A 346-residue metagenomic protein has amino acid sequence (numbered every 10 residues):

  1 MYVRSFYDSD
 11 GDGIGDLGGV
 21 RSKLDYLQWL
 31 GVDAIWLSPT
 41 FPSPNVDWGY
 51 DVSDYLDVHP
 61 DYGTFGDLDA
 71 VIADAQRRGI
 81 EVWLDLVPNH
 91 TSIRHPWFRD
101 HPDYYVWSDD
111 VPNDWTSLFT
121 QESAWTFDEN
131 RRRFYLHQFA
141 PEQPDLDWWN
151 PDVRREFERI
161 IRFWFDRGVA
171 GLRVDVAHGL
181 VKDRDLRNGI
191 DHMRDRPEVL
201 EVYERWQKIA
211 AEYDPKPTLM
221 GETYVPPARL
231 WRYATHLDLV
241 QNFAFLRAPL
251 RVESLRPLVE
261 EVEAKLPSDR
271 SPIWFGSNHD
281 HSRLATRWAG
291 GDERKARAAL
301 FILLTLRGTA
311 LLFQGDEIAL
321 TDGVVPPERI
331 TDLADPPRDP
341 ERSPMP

Functional and structural regions predicted by a protein language model:
M1-P346: Active-site and adjacent substrate-binding regions of carbohydrate-active enzymes
